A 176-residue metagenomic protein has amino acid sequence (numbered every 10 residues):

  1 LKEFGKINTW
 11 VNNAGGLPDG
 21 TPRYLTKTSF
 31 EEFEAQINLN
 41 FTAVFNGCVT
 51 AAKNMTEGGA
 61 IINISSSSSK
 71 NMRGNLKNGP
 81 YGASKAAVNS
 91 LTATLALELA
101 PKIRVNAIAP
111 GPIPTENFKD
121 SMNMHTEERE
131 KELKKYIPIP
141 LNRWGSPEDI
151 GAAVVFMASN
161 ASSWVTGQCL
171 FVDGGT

Functional and structural regions predicted by a protein language model:
G5, N54, R143-V172: C-terminal substrate-recognition "lid" of short-chain dehydrogenase/reductases
G16-L17, I62-A87, T92-A100, P112-I113: Catalytic loop of short-chain dehydrogenase/reductase
T21-L25, S29-I37, L133-K135: Substrate-binding pocket helix/loop in short-chain dehydrogenase/reductase
T26, P112-P138: A glycine/serine/threonine-rich, flexible loop-to-helix segment that serves as the NAD(P) cofactor-binding "lid"
C48-V49, A93: A short, exposed helix-loop element centered on a Lys and neighboring polar residues
K53, A96-P101, S163: Alpha-helical segment proximal to the catalytic Tyr-Lys
V105-P114, A158, F171-D173: Conserved SDR Rossmann-fold cofactor-binding beta-strand/turn motif
